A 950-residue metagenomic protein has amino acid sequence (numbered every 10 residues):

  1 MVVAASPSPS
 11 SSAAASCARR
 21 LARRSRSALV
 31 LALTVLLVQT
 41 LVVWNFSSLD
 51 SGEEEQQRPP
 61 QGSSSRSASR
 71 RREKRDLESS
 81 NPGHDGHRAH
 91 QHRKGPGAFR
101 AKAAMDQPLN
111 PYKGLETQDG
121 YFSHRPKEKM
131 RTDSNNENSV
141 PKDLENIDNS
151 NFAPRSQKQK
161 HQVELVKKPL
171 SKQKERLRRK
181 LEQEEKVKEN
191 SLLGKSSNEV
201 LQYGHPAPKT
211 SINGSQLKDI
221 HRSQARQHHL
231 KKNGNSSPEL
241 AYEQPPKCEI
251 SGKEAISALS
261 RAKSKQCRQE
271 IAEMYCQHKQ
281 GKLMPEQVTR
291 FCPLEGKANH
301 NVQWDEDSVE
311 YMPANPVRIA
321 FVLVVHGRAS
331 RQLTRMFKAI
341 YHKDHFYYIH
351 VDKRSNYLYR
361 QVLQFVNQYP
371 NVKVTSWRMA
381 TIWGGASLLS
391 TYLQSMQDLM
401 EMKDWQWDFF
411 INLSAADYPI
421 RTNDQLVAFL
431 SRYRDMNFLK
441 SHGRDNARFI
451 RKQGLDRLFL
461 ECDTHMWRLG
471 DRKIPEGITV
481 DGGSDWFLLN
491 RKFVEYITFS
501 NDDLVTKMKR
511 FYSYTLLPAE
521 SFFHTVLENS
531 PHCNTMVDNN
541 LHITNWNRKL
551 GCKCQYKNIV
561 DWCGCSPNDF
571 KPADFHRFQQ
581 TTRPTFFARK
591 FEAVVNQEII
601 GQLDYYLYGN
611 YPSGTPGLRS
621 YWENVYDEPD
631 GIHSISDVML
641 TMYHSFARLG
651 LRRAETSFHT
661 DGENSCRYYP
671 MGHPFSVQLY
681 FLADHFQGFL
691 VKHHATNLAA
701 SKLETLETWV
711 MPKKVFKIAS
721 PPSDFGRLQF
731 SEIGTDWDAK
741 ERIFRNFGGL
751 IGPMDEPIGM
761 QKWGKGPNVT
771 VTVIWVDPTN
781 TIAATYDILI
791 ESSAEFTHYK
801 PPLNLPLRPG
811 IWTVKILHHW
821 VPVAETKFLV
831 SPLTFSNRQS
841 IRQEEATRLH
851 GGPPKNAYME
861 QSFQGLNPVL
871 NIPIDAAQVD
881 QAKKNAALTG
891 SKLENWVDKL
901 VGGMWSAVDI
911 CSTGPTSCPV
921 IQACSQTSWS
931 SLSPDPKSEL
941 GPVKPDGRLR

Functional and structural regions predicted by a protein language model:
V2-E78: N-terminal signal-anchor transmembrane helix specifying type II single-pass membrane topology of secretory-pathway
G234, P238-V324, P722: N-proximal low-complexity "stem/linker" segments adjacent to membrane-targeting elements
D344-S376: Acidic donor-binding segment of Leloir-type glycosyltransferases
V366-D408: Active-site-proximal specificity loops/subdomain of glycosyltransferases
S395-R448, W820: GT-A fold catalytic core of metal-dependent nucleotide-sugar glycosyltransferases, centered on the diacidic
R434, H442-I450, D456-H576: Catalytic core and acceptor-binding pocket of nucleotide-sugar-dependent glycosyltransferases
F511-M711, G941, G947-R948: C-terminal catalytic/acceptor-binding lobe
K713-R950: Contiguous segments within soluble domain cores/interaction surfaces
